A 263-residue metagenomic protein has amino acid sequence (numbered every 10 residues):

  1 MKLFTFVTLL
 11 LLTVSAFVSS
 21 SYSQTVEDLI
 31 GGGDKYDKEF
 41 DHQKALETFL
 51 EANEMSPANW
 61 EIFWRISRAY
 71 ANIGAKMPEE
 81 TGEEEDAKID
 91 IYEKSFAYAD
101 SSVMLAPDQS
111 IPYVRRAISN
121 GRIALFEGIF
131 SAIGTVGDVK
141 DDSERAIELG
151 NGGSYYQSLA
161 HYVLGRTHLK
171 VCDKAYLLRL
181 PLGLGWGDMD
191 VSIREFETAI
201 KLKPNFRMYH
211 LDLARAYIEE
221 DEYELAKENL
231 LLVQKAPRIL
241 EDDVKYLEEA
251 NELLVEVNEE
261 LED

Functional and structural regions predicted by a protein language model:
V7-A16: Bacterial N-terminal signal peptides
V18-S23: Boundary at the C-terminal end of the N-terminal hydrophobic targeting segment
T25-E54, E61: Start-of-domain marker
Y36-K44, T48, R68-D108, I118-G152 (+3 more regions): Short coil/linker segments at helix-helix boundaries
I62, P112, Y156-A160, Y209 (+2 more regions): TPR alpha-solenoid repeat register
L178, K235-D263: Terminal, low-structured helical/coil segments at or just beyond the last alpha-helical repeat
